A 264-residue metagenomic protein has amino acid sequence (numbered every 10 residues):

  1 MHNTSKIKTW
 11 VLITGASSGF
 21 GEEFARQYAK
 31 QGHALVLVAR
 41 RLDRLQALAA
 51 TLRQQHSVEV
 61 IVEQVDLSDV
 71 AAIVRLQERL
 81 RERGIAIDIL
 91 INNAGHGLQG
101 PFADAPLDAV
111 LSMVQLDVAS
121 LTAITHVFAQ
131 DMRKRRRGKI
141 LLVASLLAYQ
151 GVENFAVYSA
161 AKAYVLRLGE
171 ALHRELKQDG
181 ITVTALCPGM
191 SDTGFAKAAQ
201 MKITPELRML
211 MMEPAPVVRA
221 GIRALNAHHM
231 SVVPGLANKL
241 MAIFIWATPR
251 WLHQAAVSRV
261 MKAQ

Functional and structural regions predicted by a protein language model:
G15-S18: Conserved glycine-rich cofactor-binding loop
Q31-L48: Conserved glycine-rich Rossmann-like NAD(P)H-binding loop of the short-chain dehydrogenase/reductase
N93-L98: Conserved NAD(P)H cofactor-binding loop of Rossmann-fold oxidoreductase domains
P101-F102, P106-V114: Substrate-binding pocket helix/loop in short-chain dehydrogenase/reductase
T125, A161: Active-site helix of classical SDR
S145: Residue(s) in the substrate-gating loop at a strand-loop-helix junction that position the organic substrate next
A185, P205-A242: C-terminal helical subdomain
